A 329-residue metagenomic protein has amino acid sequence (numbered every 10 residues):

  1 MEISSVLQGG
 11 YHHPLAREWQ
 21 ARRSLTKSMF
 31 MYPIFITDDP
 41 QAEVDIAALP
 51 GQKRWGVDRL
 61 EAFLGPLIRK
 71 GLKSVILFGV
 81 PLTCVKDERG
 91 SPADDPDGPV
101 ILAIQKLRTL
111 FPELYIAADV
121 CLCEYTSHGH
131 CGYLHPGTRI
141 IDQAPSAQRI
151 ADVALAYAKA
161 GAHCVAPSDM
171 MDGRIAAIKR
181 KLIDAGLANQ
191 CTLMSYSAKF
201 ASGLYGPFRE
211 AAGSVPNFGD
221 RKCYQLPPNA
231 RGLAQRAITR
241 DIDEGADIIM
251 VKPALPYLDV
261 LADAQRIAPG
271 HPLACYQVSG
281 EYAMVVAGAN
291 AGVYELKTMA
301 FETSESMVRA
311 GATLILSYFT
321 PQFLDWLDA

Functional and structural regions predicted by a protein language model:
M1-A21: N-terminal amphipathic/basic leader segments beginning at the initiator methionine
H13, A21-R22, T26-M31, T37-A329: Alpha/beta enzyme core
